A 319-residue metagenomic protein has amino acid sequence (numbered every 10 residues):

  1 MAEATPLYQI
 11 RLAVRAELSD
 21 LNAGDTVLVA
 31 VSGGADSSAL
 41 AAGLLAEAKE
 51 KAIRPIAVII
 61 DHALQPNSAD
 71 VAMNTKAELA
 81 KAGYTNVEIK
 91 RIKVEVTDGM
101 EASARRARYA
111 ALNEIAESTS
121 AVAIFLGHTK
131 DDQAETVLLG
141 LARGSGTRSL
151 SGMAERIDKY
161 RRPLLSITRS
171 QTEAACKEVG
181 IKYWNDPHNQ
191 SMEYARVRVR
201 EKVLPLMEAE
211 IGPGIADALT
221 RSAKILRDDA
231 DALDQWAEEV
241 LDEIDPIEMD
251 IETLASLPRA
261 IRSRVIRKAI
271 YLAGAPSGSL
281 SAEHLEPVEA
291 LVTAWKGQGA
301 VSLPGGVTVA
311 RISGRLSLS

Functional and structural regions predicted by a protein language model:
M1-K202: Core alpha/beta nucleotide-donor-binding catalytic domains of modification enzymes
A2-D36, I56, I60, R91-V94 (+7 more regions): AMP-forming adenylation/ATP pyrophosphatase catalytic core
G99, S191-Y194, G214, R221 (+1 more regions): A structural signal for alpha-helical segments
D186-Q190, P213-A216, G278-S279: Short, surface-exposed loop/turn segments at secondary-structure junctions
L206-A218: Inter-helical turn/loop segments and adjacent helix faces that build the functional surface of alpha-helical bundle
